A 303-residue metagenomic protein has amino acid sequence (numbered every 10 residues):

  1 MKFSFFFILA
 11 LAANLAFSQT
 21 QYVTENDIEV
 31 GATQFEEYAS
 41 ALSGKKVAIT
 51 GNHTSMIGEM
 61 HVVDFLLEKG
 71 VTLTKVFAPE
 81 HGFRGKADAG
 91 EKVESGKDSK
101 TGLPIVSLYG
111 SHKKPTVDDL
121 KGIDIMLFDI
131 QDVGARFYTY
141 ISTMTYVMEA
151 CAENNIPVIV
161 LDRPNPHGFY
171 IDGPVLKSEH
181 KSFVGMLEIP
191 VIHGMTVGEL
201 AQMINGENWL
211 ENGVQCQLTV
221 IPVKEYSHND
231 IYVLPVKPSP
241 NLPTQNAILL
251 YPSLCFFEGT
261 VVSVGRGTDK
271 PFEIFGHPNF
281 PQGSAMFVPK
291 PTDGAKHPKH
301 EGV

Functional and structural regions predicted by a protein language model:
M1-V23: Bacterial Sec-dependent N-terminal signal peptides
D27-V71: N-terminal phosphate-binding or glycine-rich loops at protein starts, especially the Walker A/P-loop of NTPases
T72-H81, L161: Short internal beta-strands
G85-G90, I159-K181: Glycine-rich, charge-decorated loop segments at or immediately adjacent to ligand/cofactor-binding or catalytic sites
V93-I123, A135: Glycine-rich oxoanion-binding loops at beta->alpha junctions
D132-M144: Glycine/threonine-rich flexible loop motifs
K181-L254: Conserved anion/nucleotide-ligand pocket segment
K224-V303: Glycine-rich, aromatic-lined ligand/substrate-binding cores of catalytic and carbohydrate-binding domains
